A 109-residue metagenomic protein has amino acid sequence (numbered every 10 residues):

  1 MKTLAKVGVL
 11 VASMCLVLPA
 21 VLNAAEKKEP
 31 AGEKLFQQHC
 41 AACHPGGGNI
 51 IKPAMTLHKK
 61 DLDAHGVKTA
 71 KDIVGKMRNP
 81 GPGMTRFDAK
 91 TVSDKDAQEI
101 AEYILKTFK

Functional and structural regions predicted by a protein language model:
M1-K28, K76, Y103-K109: Post-cleavage N-terminal segment of exported redox proteins
C15, N23, A64, D88-T91: Short N-terminal micro-motifs specific to bacterial/archaeal maturation and metal-cluster initiation sites
E26-K27, V67, S93-D94: Short coil/turn and helix-start
E29, E33, P45-G75: Gly/Gly-Pro-rich "capping" loops immediately C-terminal to redox-active cysteine motifs in periplasmic/lumenal
G32, F36-G46, I100, I104: The canonical Cys-X-X-Cys-His
I51-K60, G75-K109: Axial heme c-ligation environment in periplasmic c-type cytochrome domains
